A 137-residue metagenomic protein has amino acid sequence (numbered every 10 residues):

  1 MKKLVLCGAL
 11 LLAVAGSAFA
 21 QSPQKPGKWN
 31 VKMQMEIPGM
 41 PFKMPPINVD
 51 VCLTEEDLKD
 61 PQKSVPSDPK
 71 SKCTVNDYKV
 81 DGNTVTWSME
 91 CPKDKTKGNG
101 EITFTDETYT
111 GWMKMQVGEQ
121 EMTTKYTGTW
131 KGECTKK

Functional and structural regions predicted by a protein language model:
M1-L4: Positively charged n-region of N-terminal signal peptides that target proteins for export
L6-C7, C52: Short amphipathic alpha-helical "recognition" segments used for binding
C7-A15: Bacterial N-terminal signal peptides
G16-A20: Sec/Tat signal peptide C-region and signal peptidase I cleavage site
Q21-K137: Subset-of-secretome marker
